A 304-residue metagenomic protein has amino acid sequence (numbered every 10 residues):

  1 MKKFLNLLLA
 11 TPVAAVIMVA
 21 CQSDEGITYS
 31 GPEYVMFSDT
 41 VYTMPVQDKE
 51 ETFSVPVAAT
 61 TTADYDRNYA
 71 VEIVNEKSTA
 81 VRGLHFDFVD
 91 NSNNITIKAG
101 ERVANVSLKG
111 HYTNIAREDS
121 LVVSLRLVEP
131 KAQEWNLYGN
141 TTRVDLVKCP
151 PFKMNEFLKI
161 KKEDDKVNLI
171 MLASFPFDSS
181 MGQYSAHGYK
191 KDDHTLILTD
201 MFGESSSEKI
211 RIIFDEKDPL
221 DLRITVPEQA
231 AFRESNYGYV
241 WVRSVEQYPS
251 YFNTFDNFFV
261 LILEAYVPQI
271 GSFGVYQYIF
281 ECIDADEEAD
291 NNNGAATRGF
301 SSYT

Functional and structural regions predicted by a protein language model:
M1-L9: Bacterial N-terminal signal peptides that target proteins for export
L9-A10, F86: Short hydrophobic/aromatic segments of transmembrane alpha-helices and their interfaces
T11-A15: Alpha-helical transmembrane segments
I17-A20: C-terminal motif of bacterial Sec signal peptides marking the signal peptidase cleavage site
Q22-N105, K109-I170, Y303-T304: Acidic/polar, low-complexity intrinsically disordered N-terminal segments immediately downstream of a Sec signal
C149-T304: Ser/Thr/Gly/Pro-rich, low-complexity flexible regions
